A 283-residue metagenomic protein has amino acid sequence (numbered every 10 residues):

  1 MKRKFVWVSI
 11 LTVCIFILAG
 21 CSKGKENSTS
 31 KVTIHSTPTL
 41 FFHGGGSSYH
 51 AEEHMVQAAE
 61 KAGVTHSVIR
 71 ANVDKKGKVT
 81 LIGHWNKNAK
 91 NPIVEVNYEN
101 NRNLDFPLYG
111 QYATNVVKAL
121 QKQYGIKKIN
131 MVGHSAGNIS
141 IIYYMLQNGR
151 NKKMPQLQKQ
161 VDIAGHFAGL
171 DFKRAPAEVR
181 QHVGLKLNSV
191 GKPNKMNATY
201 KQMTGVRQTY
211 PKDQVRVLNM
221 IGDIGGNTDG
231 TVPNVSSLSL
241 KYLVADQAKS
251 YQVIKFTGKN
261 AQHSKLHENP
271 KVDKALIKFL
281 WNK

Functional and structural regions predicted by a protein language model:
M1-S9: Bacterial N-terminal signal peptides that target proteins for export
I17-G20: C-terminal motif of bacterial Sec signal peptides marking the signal peptidase cleavage site
S22-V132, A136-K283: Lipid deacylating catalytic domains
